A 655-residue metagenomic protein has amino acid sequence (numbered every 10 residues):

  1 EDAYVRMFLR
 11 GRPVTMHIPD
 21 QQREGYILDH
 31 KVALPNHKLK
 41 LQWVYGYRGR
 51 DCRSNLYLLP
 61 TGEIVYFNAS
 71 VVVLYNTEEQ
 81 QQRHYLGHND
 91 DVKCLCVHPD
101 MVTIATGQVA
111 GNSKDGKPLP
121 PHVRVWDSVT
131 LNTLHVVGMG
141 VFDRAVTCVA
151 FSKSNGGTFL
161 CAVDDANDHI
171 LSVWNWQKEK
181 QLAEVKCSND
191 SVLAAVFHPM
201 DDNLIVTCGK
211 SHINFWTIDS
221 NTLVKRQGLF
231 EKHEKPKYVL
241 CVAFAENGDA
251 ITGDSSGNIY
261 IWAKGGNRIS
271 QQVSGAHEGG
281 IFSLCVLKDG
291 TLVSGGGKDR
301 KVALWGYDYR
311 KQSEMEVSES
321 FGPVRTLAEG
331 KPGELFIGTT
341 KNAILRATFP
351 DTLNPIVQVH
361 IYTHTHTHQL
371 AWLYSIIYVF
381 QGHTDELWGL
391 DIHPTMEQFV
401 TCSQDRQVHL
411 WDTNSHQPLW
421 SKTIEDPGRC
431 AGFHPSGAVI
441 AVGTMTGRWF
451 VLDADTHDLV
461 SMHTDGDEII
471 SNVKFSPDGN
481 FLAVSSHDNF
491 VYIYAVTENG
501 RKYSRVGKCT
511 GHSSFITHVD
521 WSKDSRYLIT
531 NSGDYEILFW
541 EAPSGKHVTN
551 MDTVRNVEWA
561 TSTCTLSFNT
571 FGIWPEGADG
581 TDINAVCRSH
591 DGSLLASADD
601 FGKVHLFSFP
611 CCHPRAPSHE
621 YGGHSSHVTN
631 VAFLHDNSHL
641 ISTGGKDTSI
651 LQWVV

Functional and structural regions predicted by a protein language model:
E1-V655: WD40-repeat beta-propeller superdomains and closely related acidic/aromatic-rich repeat-like regions
